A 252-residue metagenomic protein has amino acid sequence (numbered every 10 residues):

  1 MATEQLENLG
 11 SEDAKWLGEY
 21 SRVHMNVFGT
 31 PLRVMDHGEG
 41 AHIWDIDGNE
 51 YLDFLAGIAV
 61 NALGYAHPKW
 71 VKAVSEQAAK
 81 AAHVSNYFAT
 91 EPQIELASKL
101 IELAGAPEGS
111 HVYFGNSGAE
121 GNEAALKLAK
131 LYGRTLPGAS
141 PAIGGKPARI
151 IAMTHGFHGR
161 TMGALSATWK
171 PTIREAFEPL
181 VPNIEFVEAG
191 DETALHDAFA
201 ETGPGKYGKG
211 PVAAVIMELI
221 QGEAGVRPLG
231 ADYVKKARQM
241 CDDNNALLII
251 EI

Functional and structural regions predicted by a protein language model:
A2-E39, Q93: Active-site-adjacent loop/helix segments that line or gate small-molecule/cofactor pockets in enzymes
L6, E50-S140: Glycine-rich loop-to-alpha-helix module at the N-terminal edge of alpha/beta enzyme cores
L32-F54: Active-site and channel-lining beta-strand-loop segments that bind or position nucleotide-derived/phosphorylated
N49, A214, L247-L248: Hydrophobic "anchor" residues on beta-strands that sit immediately upstream of conserved functional sites
L52-L55, A213-Q221: Short beta-strands and strand-loop turn motifs
V60-A62, G222-G225: Short, small-residue-enriched loops and turns at beta-alpha junctions that line or gate enzyme active sites
S98-A214, A231-D232: PLP-dependent aspartate aminotransferase-fold enzymes
R227-I252: Catalytic PLP-binding core of fold-type I/II PLP enzymes
